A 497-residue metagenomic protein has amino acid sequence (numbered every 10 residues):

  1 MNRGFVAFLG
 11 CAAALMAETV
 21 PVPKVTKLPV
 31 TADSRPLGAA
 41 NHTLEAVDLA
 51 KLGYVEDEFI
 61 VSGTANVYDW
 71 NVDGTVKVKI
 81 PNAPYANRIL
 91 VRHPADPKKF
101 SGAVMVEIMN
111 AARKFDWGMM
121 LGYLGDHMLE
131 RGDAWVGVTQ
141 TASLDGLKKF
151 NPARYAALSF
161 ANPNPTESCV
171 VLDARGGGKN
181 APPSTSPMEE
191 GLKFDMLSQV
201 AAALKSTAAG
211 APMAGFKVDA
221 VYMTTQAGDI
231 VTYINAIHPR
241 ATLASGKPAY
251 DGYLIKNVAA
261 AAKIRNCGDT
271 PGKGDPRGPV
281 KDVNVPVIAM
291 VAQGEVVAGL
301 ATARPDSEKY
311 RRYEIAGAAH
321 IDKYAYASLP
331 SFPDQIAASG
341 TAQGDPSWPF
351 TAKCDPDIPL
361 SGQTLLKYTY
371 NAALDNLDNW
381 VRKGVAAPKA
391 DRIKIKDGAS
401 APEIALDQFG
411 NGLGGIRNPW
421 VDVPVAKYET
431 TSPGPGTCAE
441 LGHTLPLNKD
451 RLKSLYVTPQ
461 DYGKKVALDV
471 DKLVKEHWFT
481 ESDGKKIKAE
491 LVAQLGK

Functional and structural regions predicted by a protein language model:
M1-F8: Bacterial N-terminal signal peptides that target proteins for export
F8-L9, G398: Compositionally biased, intrinsically disordered low-complexity segments
L9-E18: Hydrophobic h-region of N-terminal signal peptides that target proteins for export in Gram-negative bacteria
E18-K497: C-terminal His-loop and adjacent cap/lid subdomain of alpha/beta-hydrolase
